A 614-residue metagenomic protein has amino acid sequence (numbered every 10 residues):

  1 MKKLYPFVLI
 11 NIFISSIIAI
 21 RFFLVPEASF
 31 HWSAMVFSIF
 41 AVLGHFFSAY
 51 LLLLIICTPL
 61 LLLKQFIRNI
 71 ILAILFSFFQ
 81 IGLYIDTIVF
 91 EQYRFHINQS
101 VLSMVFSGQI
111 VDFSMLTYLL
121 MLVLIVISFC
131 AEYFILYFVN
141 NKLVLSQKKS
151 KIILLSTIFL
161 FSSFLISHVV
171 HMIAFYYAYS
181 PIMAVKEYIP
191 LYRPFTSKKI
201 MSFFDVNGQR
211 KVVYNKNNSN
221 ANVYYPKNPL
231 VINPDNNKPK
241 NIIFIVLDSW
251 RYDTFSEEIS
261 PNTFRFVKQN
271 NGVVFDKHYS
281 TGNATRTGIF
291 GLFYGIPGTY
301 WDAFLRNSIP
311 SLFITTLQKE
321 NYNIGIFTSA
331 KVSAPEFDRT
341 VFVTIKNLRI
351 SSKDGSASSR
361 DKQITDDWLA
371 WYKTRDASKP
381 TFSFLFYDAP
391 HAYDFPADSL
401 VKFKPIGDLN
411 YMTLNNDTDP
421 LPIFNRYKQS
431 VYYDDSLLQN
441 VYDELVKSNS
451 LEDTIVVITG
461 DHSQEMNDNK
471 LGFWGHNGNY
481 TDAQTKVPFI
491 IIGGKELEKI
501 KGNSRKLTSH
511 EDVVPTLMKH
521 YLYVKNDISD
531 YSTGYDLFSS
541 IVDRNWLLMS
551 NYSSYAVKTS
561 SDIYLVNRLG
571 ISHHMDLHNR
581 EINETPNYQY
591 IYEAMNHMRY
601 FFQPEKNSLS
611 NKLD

Functional and structural regions predicted by a protein language model:
M1-I189: Transmembrane and membrane-interface helices of multi-pass, inner-membrane envelope-modifying transferases
Y5-L9, K64, L136-N140, K151-T157 (+4 more regions): Membrane-interface soluble catalytic domains
L43, D248-W250, L292, L317 (+5 more regions): Generic structural signal for small/hydrophobic residues in well-ordered secondary structure, especially within
F159-Y411, Y521, G534: Active-site-proximal alpha/beta segments of enzymes that process anionic O-linked groups
L191, D366-K373, D408-T454: A long, amphipathic alpha-helix that forms part of the scaffold/cap immediately adjacent to metal-dependent active
I259-T263, I309-F313, R360, I364-W368 (+6 more regions): Stable alpha-helical elements in mature extracytoplasmic
F304-I309, L421-D434, N479-T485, E498-P515 (+1 more regions): A short beta-strand-to-alpha-helix junction
V446, S450-K495, N545: Histidine-centered active-site microenvironments of extracellular/periplasmic hydrolases and transferases
